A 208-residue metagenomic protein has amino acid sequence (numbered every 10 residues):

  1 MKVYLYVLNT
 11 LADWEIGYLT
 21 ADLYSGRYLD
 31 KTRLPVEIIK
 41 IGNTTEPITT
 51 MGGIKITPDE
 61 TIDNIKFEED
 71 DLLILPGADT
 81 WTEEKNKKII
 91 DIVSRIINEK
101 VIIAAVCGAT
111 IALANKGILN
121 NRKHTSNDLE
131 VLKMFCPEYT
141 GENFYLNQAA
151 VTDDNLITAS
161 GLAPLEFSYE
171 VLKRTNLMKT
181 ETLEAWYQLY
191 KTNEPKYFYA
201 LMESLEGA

Functional and structural regions predicted by a protein language model:
K2-Y6, T10-A12, Y18, S25-T44 (+3 more regions): Active-site-adjacent pocket-lining segments in enzyme domains
P47: Lipid deacylating catalytic domains
T50: Active-site alpha/beta core segments
